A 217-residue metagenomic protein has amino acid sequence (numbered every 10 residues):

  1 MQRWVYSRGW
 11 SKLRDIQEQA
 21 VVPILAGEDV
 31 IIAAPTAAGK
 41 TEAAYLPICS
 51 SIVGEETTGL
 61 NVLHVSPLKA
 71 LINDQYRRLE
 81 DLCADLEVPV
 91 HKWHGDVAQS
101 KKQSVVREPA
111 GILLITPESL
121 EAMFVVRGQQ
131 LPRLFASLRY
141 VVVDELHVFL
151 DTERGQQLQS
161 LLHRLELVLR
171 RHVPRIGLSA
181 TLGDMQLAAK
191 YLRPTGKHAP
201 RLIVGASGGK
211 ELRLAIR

Functional and structural regions predicted by a protein language model:
Q2-R217: Conserved P-loop/Walker A NTP-binding site and adjacent catalytic elements of P-loop NTPases
